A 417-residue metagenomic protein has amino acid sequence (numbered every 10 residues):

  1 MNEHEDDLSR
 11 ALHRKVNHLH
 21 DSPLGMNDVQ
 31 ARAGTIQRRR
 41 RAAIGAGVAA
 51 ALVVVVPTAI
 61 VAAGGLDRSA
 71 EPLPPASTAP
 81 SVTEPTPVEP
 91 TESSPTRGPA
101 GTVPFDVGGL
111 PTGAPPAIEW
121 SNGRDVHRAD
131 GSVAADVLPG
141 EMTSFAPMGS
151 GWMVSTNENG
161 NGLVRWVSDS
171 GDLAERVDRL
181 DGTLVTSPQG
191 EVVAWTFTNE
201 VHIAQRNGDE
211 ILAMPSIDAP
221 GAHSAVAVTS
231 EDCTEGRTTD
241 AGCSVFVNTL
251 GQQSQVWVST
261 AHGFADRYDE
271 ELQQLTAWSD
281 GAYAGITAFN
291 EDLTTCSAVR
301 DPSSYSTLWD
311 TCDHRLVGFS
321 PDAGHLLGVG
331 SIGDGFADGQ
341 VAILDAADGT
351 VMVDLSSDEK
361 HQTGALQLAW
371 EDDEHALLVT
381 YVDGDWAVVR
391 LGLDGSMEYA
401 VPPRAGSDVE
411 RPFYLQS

Functional and structural regions predicted by a protein language model:
M1-V88: N-terminal export/targeting signals for secretion/compartment entry
G34, L66-L73, P95-G101, D106-G109 (+1 more regions): Generic N-terminal amphipathic/basic segments
R38-A50, S144-G149, S155-E158: Generic amphipathic, hydrophobic interface segment in small proteins and small subunits
P85-G108, W120-E141, T156-T183, E200-H223 (+5 more regions): Surface-exposed loop/turn elements that mediate protein-protein interactions on large endomembrane-trafficking
D106-G113, T143-S150, L184-T196, H223-C243 (+5 more regions): Blade-terminus and WD-like Trp-Asp/Gly-His loop motifs, strongest in beta-propeller folds
L110-E119, R237-N248, S331-F336: Short, conserved, GDST-rich strand-edge loop motifs in beta-rich repeat architectures
V154, W195, I203, G328 (+1 more regions): Short hydrophobic/aromatic-rich beta-strand segments that constitute the beta-sheet cores of beta-sandwich/beta-barrel
S306-Q340: Flexible, glycine-rich surface segments
